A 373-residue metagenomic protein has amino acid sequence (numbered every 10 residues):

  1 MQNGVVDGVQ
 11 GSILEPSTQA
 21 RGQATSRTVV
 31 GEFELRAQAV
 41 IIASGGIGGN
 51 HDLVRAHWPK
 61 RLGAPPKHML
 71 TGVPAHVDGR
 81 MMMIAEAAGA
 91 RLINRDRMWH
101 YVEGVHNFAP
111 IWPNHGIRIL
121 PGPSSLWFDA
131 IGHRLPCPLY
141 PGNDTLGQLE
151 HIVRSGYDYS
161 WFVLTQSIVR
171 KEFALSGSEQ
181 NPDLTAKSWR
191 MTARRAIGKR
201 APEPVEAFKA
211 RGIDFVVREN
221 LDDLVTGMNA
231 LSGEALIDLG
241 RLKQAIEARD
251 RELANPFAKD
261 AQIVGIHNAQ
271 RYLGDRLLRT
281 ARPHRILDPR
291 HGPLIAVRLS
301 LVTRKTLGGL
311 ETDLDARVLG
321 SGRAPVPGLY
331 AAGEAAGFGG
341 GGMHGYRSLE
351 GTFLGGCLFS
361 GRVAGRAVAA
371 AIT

Functional and structural regions predicted by a protein language model:
Q2-V5, Q10-I13, G31, D52 (+2 more regions): Mobile, glycine/GP-rich and aromatic-enriched active-site lid/loop segments adjacent to catalytic centers
S17-F108, E350, L354-V363, A367: Glycine-rich loop(s) and the adjacent beta-strand/alpha-helix scaffold that form part
V368-T373: Short, hydrophobic alpha-helical segments
